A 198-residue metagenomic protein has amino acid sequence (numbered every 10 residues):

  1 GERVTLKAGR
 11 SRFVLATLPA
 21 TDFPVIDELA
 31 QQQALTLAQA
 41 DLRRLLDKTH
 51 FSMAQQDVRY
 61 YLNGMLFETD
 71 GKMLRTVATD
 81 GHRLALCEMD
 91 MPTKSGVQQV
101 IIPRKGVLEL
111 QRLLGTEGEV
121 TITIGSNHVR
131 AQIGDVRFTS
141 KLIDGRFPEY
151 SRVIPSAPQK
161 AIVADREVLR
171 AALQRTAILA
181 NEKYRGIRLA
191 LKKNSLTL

Functional and structural regions predicted by a protein language model:
G1-L198: Structural preference for solvent-exposed beta-strand-turn elements and adjacent flexible terminal/loop segments within
